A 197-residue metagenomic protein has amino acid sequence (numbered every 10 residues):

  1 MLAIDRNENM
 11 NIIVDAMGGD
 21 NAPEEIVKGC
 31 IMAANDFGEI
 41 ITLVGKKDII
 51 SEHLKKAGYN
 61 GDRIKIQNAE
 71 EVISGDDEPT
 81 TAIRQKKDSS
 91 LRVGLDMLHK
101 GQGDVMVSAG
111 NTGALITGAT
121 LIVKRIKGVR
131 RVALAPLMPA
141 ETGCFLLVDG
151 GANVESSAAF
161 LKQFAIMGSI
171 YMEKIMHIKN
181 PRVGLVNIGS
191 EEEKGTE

Functional and structural regions predicted by a protein language model:
L2-S51: N-terminal phosphate-binding or glycine-rich loops at protein starts, especially the Walker A/P-loop of NTPases
D15, V44-G45, Q67, S108-G110 (+3 more regions): Short beta-strand segments
M17-G18, E71-V72, N111-G113, I188-E191: Short glycine-rich anion-binding loops that position phosphate/pyrophosphate groups of nucleotides and phosphorylated
N21-I26, D88-G101, V105-A119, R130-A135 (+3 more regions): Short glycine/serine/threonine-rich phosphate/pyrophosphate-binding segments that cradle anionic phosphate groups
E24-E25, I40-T42, D48, V154-E197: Glycine-rich phosphate/diphosphate-binding loop of Rossmann-like nucleotide-binding domains
A34-F37, L54-R63, M176: Short helix-capping segments at alpha-helix termini
Y59-G103: Phosphate/nucleotide-donor binding subsite
T117-G151: Short, acidic/small-residue loops that bind anionic groups at enzyme active sites
